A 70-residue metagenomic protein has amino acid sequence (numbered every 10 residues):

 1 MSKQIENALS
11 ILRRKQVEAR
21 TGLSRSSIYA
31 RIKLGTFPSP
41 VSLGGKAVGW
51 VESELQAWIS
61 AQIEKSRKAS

Functional and structural regions predicted by a protein language model:
S2-K33, S53-E64: Polyanion-binding surface elements
L34-P40: Short, solvent-exposed alpha-helical "recognition" segments
P40-V41, R67: Short, hydrophobic secondary-structure boundary micro-motifs
V41-A47: Short Lys/Arg-enriched helix C-cap and helix-to-coil transition segments that create basic nucleic-acid-contact patches
E64-S70: C-terminal secondary-structure termini that scaffold catalytic or DNA-interacting sites
